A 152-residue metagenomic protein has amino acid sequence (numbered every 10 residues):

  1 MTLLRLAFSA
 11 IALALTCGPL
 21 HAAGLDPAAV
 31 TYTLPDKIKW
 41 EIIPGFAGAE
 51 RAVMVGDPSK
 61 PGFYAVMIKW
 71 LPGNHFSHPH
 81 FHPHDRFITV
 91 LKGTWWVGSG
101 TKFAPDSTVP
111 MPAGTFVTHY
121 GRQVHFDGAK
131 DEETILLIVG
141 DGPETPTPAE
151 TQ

Functional and structural regions predicted by a protein language model:
M1-L6: Positively charged n-region of N-terminal signal peptides that target proteins for export
A7-G18: Bacterial N-terminal signal peptides
A22-Y64, T151-Q152: A short, N-terminal "cap"/entry segment at the start of jelly-roll beta-barrel domains of the cupin/DSBH fold
A29-T31, D106, V124-Q152: Double-stranded beta-helix
Y64-H82, Y120-G121: Conserved short histidine dyad/triad with adjacent acidic residue
L71-N74, F81-K102: Glycine- and acidic-residue-biased ligand/ion/polar-headgroup-sensing regions
S77-P79, V97-G98, H119, V124-K130: Short beta-strand His + acidic residue motifs that chelate non-heme Fe in jelly-roll/DSBH and cupin folds
T101-G121: Short acidic-glycine-tyrosine-enriched beta hairpin
